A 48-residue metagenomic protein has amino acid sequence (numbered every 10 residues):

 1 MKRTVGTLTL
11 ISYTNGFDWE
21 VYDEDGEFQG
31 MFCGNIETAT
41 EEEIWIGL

Functional and structural regions predicted by a protein language model:
M1-R3: Negatively charged, low-complexity tracts enriched in Asp/Glu with abundant Ser/Thr
G6: Short beta-strand or tight-loop elements that sit immediately N-terminal to catalytic metal-binding acidic residues
T9-L48: Acidic, low-complexity, intrinsically disordered interaction modules
